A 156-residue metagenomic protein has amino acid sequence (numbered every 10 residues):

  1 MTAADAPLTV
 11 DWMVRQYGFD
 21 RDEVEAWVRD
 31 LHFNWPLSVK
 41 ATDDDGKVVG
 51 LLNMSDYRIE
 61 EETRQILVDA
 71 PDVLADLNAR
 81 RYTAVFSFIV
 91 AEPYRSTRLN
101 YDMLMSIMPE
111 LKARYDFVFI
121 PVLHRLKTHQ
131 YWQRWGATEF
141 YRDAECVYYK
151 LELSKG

Functional and structural regions predicted by a protein language model:
M1-T9: A short beta-loop-alpha structural element at the N-terminal edge of CoA-dependent acyl/N-acetyltransferase catalytic
V10-V14, L104: Hydrophobic alpha-helical core bundles mediating ligand binding, dimerization, or RNAP-core interactions
G18-V48, N53, R58-I59: Active-site rim helix/loop that mediates acceptor-substrate recognition in acyltransferases
P36-K40, L51, Y82, S87 (+2 more regions): Short hydrophobic/aromatic beta-strand element in the GNAT-like acyltransferase core that lines or flanks the acyl-donor
D45, N53-S87: Conserved acyl-donor/pantetheine-binding loop and adjacent beta-alpha core of acyl/acetyltransferases and related
Y82-T83, L111-H124: Conserved GNAT acetyl-CoA-binding A-motif
V85, S96-L104: Glycine-rich acyl-CoA binding loop
V90-R95, I107, F119-Q133, D143 (+1 more regions): Conserved beta-strand-loop-alpha-helix junction that forms the acyl-donor binding cleft
